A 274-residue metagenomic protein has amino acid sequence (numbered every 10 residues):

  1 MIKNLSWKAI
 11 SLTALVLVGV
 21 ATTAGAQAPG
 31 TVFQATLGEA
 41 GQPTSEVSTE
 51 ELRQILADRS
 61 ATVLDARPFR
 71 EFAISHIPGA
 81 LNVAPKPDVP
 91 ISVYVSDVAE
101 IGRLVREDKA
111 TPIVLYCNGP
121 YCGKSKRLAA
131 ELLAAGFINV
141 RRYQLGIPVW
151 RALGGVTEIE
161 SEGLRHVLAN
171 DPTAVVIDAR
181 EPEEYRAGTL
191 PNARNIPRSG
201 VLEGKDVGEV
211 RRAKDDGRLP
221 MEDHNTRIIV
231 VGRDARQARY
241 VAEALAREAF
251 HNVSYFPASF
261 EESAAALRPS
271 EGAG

Functional and structural regions predicted by a protein language model:
I2-A9, G19-V47, A73-L115, G119-V175 (+1 more regions): Rhodanese-like catalytic fold shared by cysteine-dependent sulfurtransferases and DSP/PTP-type phosphatases
L52-I55, S60: Post-signal-peptide N-terminal segment of Sec-exported extracytoplasmic proteins
V63-D65, V176-D178: Structural scaffold elements adjacent to functional motifs in cytosolic proteins
R67-F69: Secreted/periplasmic proteins that engage bacterial cell-wall peptidoglycan
